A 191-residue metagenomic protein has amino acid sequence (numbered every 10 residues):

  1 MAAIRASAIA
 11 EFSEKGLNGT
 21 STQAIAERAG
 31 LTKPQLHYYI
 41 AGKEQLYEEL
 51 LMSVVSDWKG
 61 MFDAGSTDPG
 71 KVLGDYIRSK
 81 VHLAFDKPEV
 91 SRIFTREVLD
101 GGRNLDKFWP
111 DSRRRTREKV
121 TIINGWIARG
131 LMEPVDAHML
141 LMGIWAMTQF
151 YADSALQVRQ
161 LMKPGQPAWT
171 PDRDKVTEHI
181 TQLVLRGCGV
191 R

Functional and structural regions predicted by a protein language model:
A3, S7, E11-Q45, E49: Helix-turn-helix
L17-N18, R103, M132: Conserved hydrophobic residue
P34-Q35, V54-V55, D63-S66, V90-I93 (+1 more regions): Anionic, Ser/Thr-rich low-complexity intrinsically disordered regions
I40, R96-G101: Short helix-capping/turn signature of helix-turn-helix
K43, L50, V54, K87 (+4 more regions): Hydrophobic/aromatic residues within well-ordered alpha-helical segments
E48-Y76, T116-I123: Amphipathic alpha-helical linker/stalk segments
F62-R92, R129, P134-I144, D174: Hydrophobic alpha-helical connector segments
H82, D86, R117-R129, M147-R191: C-terminal peripheral helix-coil segments that are non-catalytic and often amphipathic
